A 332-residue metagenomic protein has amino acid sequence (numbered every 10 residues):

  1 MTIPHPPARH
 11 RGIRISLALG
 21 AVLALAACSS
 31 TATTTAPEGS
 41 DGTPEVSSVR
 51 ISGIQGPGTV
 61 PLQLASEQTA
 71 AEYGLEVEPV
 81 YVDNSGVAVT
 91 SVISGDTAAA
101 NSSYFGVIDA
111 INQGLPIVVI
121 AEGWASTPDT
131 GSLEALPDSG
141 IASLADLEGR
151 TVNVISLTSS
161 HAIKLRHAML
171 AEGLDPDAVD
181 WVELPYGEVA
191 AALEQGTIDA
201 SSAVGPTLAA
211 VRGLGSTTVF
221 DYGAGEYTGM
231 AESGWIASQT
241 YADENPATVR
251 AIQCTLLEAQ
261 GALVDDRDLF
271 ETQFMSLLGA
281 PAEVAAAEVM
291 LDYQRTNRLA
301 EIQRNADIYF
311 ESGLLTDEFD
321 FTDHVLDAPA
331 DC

Functional and structural regions predicted by a protein language model:
T2-L17: Bacterial N-terminal signal peptides that target proteins for export
L23-A27: C-terminal motif of bacterial Sec signal peptides marking the signal peptidase cleavage site
S29-A32: Bacterial signal peptide processing site
A36-E172, E183, F220-Y222, G229: Short, glycine-/small- and polar/acidic-enriched structural segments that line small-molecule recognition paths
V60, L64, Q68, T90-S94 (+12 more regions): Solvent-exposed, polar/charged alpha-helical surfaces in well-ordered, non-transmembrane soluble domains, broadly
F105, V182, G187-F274: Pocket-lining segment of extracytoplasmic ligand-binding domains
D243-T316: Secondary-structure end/capping motifs
F310-C332: Conserved C-terminal helix/tail region of periplasmic/extracytoplasmic solute-binding proteins
